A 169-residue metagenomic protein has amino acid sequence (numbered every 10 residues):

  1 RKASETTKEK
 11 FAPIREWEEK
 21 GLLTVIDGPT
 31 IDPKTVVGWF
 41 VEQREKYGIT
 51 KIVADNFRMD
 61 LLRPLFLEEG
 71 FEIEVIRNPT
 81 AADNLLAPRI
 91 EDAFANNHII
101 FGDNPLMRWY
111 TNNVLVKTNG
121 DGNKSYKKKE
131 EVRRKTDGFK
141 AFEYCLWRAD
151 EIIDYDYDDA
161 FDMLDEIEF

Functional and structural regions predicted by a protein language model:
R1-N78, N84, P88, F101 (+1 more regions): RNase H-like, metal-dependent nuclease domains and their acidic two-metal-ion catalytic environment used
A87-N96: Short, surface-exposed amphipathic charged segments that create phosphate/polyanion-binding patches used for binding
